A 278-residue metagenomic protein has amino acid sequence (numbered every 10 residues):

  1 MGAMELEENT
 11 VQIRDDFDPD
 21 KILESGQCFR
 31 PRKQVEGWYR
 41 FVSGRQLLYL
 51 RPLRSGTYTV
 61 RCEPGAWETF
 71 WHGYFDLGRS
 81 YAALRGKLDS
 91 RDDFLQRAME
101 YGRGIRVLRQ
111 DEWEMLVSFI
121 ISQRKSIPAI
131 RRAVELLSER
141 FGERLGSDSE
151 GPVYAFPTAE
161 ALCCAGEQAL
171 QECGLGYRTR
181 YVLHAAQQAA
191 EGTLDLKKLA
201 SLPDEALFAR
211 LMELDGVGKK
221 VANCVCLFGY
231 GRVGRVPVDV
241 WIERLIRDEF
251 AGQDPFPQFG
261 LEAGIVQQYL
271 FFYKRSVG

Functional and structural regions predicted by a protein language model:
M1-G278: HhH-family (HhH-GPD) DNA N-glycosylase catalytic core used in base-excision repair
